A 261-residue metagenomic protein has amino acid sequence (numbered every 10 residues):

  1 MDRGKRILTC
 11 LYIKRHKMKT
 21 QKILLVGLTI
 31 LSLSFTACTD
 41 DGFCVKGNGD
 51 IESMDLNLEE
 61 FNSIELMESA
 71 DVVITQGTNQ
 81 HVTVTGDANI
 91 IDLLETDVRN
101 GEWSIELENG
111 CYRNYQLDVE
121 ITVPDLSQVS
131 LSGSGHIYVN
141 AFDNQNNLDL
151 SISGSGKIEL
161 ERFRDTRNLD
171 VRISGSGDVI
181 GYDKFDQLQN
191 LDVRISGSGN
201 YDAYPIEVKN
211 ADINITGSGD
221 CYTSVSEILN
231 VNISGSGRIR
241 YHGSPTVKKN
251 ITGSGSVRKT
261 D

Functional and structural regions predicted by a protein language model:
M1-K17: Short, Lys/Arg-enriched N-terminal segments with co-localized hydrophobic residues within the first ~10-30 amino acids
R6, T20-T29, T36-I91, S104 (+3 more regions): Short acidic/polar N-terminal linker immediately downstream of export determinants
I13, T29-I30: Short, linear, compositionally biased motifs with a strong N-terminal bias
F43, I215-T216: A short, flexible low-complexity segment enriched in Lys/Arg and Gly/Pro that occurs in N-terminal basic tails
L56-I64, Q76-H81, V98-N100, I121-V129 (+7 more regions): Short "repeat-start/strand-capping" segments in structured domains, especially the N-termini of parallel beta-helix
L93-D97: Glycan-recognition/cleft segments
C111, N140, D165, G175 (+3 more regions): A general structural signal for short secondary-structure boundary/capping elements
G133-G135, G154-G156, G175-G177, G197-G199 (+3 more regions): Periodic glycine anchor positions in long extracellular repeat architectures
